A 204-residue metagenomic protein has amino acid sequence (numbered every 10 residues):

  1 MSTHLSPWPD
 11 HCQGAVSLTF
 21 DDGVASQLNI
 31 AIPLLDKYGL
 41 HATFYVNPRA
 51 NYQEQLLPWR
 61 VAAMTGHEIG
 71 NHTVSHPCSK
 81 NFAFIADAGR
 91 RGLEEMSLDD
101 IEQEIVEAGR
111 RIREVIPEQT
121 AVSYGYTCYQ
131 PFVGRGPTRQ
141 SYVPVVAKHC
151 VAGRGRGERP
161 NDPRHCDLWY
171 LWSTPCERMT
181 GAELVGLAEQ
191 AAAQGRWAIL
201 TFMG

Functional and structural regions predicted by a protein language model:
M1-L18, S26-N29, K37, P160: N-terminal pre-catalytic segment of deacetylase/amide-hydrolase enzymes
S2, Q13-G14, H41, D87 (+1 more regions): Generic signal for short, ordered secondary-structure residues within or immediately flanking folded domains
W8, W59, W169-W172, W197: A residue-identity detector for tryptophan
P9-C12, K37, V61-M64, I116 (+3 more regions): Extracellular/periplasmic catalytic domains that process cell-envelope and extracellular macromolecules
A15-T19, L28, I32-S79, E118-Y126 (+2 more regions): Short, well-structured secondary-structure segments
V16, G134-R135, T174-G204: Catalytic grooves of carbohydrate-active enzymes
D22: His/Cys-centered metal/cofactor-coordination and adjacent catalytic loops
I30, L35, A50-E54, C78-I85 (+1 more regions): Catalytic domains of cell-wall/extracellular-matrix polysaccharide-remodeling enzymes, centered on de-N-acetylation
